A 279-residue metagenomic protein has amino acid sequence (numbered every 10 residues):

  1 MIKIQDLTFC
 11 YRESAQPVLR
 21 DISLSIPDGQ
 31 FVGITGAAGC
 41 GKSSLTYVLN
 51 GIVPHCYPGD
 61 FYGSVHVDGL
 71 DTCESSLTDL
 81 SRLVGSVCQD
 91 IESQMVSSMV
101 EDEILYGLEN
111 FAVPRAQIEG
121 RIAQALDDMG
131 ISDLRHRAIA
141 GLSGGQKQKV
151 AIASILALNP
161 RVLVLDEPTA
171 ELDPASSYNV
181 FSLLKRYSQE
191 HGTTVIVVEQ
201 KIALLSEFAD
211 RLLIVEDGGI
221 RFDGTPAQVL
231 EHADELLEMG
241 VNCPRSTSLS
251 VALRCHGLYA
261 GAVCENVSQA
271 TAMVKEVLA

Functional and structural regions predicted by a protein language model:
T35-A37: The feature captures the beta-strand-to-loop junction immediately N-terminal to the Walker
P58-L70: Conserved ABC transporter NBD signature motif
A116-L134: Conserved ABC ATPase "signature" region
A138-L142, Q146: Conserved ABC ATPase signature
L163-D166: Catalytic Walker B motif of ABC-type/P-loop ATPase nucleotide-binding domains
E199-Q200: H-loop/switch region of ABC-family ATPase nucleotide-binding domains
D217-G218: Conserved ABC ATPase "signature" C-loop
